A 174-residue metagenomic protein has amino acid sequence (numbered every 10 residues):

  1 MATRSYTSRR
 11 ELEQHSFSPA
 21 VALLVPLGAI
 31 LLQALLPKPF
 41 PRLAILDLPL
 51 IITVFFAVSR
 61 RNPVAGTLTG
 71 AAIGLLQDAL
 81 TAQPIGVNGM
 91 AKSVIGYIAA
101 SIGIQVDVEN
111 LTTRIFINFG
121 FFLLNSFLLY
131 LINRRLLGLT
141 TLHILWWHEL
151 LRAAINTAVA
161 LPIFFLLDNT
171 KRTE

Functional and structural regions predicted by a protein language model:
M1-E174: Terminal, non-globular segments
